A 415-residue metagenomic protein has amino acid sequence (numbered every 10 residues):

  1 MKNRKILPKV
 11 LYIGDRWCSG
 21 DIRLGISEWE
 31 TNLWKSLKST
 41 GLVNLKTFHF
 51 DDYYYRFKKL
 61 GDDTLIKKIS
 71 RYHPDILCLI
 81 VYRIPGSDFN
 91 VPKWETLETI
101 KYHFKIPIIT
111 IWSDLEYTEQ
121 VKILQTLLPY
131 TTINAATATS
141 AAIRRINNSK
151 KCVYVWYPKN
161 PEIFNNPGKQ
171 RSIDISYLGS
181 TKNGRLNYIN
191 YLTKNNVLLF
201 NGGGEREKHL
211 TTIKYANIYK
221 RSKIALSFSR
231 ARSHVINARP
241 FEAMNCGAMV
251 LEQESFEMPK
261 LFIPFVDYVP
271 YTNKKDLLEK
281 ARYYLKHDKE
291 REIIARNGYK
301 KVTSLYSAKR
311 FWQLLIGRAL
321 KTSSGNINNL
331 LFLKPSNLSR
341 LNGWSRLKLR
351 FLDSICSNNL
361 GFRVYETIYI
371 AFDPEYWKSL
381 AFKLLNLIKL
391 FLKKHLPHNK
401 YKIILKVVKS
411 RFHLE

Functional and structural regions predicted by a protein language model:
K2-K68, Y72, L79-T96, W112-P264 (+3 more regions): Nucleotide-sugar donor-binding catalytic core of glycosyltransferases
S70, Y102, K220, L285-K286: Residue-level signal for alpha-helix termini/capping positions
I76-T99, Q120-V121, C152, Y157 (+1 more regions): Electropositive, surface-exposed helix/loop patches at the edges of structured domains that serve as adaptable
T99-L115: Active-site proximal beta-strand in glycosyltransferases
Y268-K274, Y284-D288: Conserved acidic donor-binding segment of nucleotide-sugar-dependent glycosyltransferases
K280-E415: C-terminal amphipathic helix plus adjacent low-complexity, charged tail appended to glycosyltransferase catalytic
